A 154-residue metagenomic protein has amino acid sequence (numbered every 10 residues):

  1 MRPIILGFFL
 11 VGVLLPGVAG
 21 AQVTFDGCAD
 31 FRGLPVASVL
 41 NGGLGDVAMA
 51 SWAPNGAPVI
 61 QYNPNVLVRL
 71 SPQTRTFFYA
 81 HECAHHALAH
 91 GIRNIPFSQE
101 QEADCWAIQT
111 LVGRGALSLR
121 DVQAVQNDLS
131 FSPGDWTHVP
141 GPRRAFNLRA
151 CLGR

Functional and structural regions predicted by a protein language model:
M1-I4: Positively charged n-region of N-terminal signal peptides that target proteins for export
L6-L10, L14: Hydrophobic helical h-region of N-terminal Sec-dependent signal peptides in bacterial secretory/periplasmic proteins
P16-V18: N-terminal signal peptide c-region/cleavage motif recognized by signal peptidases
Q22-Q73, R93-S98, C105, T110-R154: C-terminal capping/extension segments of zinc metalloprotease domains
F77-H90: Active-site recognition of the HExxH zinc-binding catalytic motif
E82, E100-E102: Acidic-residue sensor for enzyme active/binding pockets
